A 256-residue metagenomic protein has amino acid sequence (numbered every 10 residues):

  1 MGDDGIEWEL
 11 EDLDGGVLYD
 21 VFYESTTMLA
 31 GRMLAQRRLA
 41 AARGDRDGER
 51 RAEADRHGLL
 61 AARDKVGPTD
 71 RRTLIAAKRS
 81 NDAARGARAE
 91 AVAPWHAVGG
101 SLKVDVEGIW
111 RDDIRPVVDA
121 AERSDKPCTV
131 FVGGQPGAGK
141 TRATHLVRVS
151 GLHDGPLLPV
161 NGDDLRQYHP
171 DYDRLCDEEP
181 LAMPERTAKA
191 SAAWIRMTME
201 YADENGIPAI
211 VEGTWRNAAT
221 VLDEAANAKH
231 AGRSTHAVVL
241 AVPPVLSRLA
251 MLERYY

Functional and structural regions predicted by a protein language model:
H57-A77: Amphipathic alpha-helical coiled-coil segments
V92-A121: N-terminal pre-Walker A segment at the start of P-loop NTPase domains
A120-P127, A202-D203: Phosphate-binding P-loop
Q135-P136: The conserved Walker
K140: Conserved lysine of the Walker
A143: Hydrophobic positions on the alpha1 helix immediately C-terminal to the Walker A/P-loop
D154-P159, D164-A225: Conserved nucleotide-sensing/catalytic segment adjacent to the nucleotide-binding pocket in NTP-handling enzymes
G213-Y256: Replace "adjacent to P-loop NTPase cores in ATP/GTP-dependent enzymes" with "adjacent to NTP-binding cores
